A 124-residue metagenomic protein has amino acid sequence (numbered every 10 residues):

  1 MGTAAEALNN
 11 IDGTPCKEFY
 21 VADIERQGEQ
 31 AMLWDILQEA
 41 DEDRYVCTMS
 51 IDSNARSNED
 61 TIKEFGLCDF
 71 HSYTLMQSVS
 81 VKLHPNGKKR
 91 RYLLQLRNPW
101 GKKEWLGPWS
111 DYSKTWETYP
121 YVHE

Functional and structural regions predicted by a protein language model:
M1-E124: Accessory/interaction modules and long regulatory regions
